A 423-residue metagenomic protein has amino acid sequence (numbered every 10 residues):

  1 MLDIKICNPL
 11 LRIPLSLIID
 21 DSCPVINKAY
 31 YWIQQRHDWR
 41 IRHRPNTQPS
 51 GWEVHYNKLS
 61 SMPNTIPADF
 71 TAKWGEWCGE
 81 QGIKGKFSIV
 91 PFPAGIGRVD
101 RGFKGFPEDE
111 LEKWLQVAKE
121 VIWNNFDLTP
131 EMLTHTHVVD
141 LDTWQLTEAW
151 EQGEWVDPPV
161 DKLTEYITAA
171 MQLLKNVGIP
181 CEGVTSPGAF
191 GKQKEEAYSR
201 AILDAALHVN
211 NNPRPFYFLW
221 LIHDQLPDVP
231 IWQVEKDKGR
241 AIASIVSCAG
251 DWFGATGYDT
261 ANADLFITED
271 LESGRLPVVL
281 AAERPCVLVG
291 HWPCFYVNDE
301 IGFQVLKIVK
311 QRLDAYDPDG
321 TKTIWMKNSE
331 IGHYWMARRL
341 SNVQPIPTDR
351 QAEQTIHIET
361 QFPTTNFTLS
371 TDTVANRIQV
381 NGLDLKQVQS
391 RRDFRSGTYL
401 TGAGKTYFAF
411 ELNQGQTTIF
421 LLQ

Functional and structural regions predicted by a protein language model:
M1-G85: N-terminal regions that are enriched for targeting/export leaders and immediately downstream pro/stem segments
M1-L11, S16, S22-A29, I41 (+6 more regions): Active-site-adjacent pocket scaffolds in enzyme catalytic domains
I19-D21, F87-P91, P130-T134, T185-G188 (+3 more regions): A cross-domain feature marking catalytic cores of carbohydrate-active enzymes and several ubiquitous metabolic/repair
Q48-I66, R98-D109, A149-L163, P180-G191 (+2 more regions): The substrate-binding groove and active-site-proximal loops of carbohydrate-active enzymes, especially glycoside
S60-W74, K104-Q116, V160-T168, E196-A205 (+2 more regions): Well-ordered, non-membrane alpha-helical segments in soluble/globular domains
G102-H137, W144-T164: Substrate-binding cleft of extracellular glycoside hydrolase catalytic domains
A206-V234, D270-P363: C-terminal domain-boundary segment and adjacent tail
I331, R338-Q423: C-terminal beta-sandwich/jelly-roll accessory domains of carbohydrate-active enzymes
